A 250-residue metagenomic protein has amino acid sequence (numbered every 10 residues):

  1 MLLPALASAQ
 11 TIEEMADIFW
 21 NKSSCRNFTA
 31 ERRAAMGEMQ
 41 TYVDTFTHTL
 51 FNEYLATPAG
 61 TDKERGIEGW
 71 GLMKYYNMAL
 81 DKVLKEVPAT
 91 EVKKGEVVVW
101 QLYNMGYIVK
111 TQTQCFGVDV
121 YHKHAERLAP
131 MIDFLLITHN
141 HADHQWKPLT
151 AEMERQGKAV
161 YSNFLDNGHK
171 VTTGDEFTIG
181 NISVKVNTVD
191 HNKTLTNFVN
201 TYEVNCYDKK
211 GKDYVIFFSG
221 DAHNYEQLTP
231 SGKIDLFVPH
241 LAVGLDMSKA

Functional and structural regions predicted by a protein language model:
M1-Q10: Bacterial Sec-dependent N-terminal signal peptides
S8, V99, I137-H139: Intrinsically disordered, low-complexity regions enriched for glutamine and histidine
T11-P130, D166-K233, G244-L245: Core dinuclear metal-dependent hydrolase active-site scaffold
G106, K147-E154, L228-T229, K249-A250: Short amphipathic alpha-helical segments and helix-helix/interface helices
G117-D166, G232-V238: Active-site metal-binding motif and surrounding structural segment of the metallo-beta-lactamase
V238-A250: Active-site-proximal segments of metal-dependent phosphoesterases and phosphodiesterases across multiple
